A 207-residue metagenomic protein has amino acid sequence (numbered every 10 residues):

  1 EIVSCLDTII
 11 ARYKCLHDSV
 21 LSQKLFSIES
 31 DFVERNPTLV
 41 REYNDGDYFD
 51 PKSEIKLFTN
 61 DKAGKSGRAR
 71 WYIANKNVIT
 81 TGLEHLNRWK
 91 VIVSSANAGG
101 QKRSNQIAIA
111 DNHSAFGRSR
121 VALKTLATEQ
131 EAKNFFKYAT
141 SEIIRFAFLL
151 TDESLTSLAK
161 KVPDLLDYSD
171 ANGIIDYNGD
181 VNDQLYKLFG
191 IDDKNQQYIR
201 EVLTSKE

Functional and structural regions predicted by a protein language model:
E1-G117, K124-D193: C-terminal substrate-recognition regions of SAM-dependent nucleic acid methyltransferases
K194-E207: Short, amphipathic C-terminal "tail helix"
